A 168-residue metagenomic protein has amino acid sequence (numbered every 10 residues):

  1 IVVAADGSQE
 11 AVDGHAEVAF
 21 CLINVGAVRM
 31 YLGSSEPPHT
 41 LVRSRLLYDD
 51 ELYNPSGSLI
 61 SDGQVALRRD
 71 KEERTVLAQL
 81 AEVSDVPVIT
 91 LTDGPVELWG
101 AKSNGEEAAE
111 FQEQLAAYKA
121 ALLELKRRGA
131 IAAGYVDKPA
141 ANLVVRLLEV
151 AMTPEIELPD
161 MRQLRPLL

Functional and structural regions predicted by a protein language model:
I1, D62-I89, G94-L168: Long, contiguous domain-sized segments
V2-E10: Two-metal-ion RNase H-like nuclease active-site motif
E10-S56: Acidic, metal-ligating active-site segments
S58-I60: Short glycine/proline- and acidic residue-enriched helix-loop micro-motifs that form flexible lids or anion-recognition
